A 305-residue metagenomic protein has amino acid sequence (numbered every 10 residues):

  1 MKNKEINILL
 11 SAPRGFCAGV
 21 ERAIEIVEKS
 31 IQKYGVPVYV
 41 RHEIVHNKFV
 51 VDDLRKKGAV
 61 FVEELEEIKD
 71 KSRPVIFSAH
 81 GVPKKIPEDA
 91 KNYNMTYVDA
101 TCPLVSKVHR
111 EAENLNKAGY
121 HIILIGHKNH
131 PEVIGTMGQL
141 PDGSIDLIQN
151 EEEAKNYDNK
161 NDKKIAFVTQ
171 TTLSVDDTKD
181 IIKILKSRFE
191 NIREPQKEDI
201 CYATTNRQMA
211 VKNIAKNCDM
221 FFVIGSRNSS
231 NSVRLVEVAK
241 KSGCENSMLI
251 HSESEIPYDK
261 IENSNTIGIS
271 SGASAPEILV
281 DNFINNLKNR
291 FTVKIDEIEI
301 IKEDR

Functional and structural regions predicted by a protein language model:
M1-R305: The feature marks the mature, well-folded catalytic cores of soluble enzymes
